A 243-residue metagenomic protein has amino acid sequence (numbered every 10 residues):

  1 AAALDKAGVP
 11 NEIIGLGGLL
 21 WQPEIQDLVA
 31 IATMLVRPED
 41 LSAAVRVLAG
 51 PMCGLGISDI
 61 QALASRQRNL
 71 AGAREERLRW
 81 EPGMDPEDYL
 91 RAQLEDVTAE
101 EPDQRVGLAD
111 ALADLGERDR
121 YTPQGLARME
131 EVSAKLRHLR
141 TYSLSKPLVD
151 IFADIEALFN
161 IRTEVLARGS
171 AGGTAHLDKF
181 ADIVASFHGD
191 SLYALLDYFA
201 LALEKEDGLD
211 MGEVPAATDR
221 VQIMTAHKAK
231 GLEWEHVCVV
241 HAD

Functional and structural regions predicted by a protein language model:
A1-G83, R120-A127, A134, H138-D154 (+1 more regions): Conserved motor-region signature of P-loop NTPase helicases/translocases
R66-G116, M129-V132: Accessory alpha-helical DNA-binding modules that contact the DNA backbone or grooves
